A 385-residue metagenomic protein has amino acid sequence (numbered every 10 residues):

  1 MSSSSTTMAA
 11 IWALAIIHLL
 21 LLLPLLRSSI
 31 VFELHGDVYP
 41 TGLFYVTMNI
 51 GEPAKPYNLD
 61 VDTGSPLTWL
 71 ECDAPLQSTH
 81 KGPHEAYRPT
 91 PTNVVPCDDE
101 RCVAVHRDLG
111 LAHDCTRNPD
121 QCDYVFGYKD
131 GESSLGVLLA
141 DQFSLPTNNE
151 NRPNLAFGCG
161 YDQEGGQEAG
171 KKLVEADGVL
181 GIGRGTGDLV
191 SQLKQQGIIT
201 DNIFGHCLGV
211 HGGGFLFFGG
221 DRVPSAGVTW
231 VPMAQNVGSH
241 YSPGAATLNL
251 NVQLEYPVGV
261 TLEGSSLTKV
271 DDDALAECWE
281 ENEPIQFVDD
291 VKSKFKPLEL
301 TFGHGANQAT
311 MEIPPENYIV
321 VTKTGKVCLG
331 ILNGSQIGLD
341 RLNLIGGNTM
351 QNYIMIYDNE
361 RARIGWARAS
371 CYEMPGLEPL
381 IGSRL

Functional and structural regions predicted by a protein language model:
S2-L14, H18-L19, S28, H35 (+9 more regions): Aspartic protease catalytic domain
F32, Y39-L155, C159-E168, S266-E277 (+2 more regions): Signature of the N-terminal lobe/flap region of pepsin-like aspartyl proteases
F44, P66, L139, P153 (+6 more regions): Residues that flank catalytic or metal-binding motifs in active/ligand-binding sites
C72-A74, G170-K171, K194-Q195, G219-G220 (+3 more regions): Short coil/turn segments at secondary-structure boundaries
A74-L76, N149-E150, T186, R222-V223 (+1 more regions): Acidic glycine-/aspartate-rich tracts in secreted/extracellular proteins
G181: C-terminal reverse transcriptase regions that engage the nucleic-acid substrate
F217-E263, K326-V327: Flexible, small-/acidic-enriched active-site or ligand-binding loops
